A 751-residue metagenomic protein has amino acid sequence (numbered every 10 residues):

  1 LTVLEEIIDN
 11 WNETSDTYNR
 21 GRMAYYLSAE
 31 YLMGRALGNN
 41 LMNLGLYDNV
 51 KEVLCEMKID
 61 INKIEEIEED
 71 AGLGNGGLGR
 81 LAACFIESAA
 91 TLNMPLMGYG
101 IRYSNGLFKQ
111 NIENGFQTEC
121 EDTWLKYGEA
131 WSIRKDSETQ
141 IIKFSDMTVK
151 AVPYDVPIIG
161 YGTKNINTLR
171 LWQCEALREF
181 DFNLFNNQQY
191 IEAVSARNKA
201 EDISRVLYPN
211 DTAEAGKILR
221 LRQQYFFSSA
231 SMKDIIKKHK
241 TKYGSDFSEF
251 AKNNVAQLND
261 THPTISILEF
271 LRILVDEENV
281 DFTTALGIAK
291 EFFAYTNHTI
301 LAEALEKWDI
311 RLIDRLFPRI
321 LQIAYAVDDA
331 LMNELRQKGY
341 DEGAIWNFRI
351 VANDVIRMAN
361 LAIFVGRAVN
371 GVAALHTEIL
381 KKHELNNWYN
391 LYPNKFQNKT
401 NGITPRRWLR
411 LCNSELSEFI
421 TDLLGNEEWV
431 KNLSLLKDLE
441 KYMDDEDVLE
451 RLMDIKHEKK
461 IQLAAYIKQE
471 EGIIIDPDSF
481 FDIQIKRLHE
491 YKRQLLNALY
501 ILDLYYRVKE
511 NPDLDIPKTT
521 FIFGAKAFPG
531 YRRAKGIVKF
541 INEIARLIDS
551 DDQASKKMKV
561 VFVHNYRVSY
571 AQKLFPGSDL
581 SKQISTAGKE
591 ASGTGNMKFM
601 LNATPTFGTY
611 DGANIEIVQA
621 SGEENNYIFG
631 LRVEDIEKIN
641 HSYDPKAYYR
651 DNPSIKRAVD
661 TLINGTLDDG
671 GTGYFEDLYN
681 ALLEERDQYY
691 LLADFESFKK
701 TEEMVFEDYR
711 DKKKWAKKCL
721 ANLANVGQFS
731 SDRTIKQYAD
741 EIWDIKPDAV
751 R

Functional and structural regions predicted by a protein language model:
L1-R751: A conserved ligand/cofactor-binding region detector
